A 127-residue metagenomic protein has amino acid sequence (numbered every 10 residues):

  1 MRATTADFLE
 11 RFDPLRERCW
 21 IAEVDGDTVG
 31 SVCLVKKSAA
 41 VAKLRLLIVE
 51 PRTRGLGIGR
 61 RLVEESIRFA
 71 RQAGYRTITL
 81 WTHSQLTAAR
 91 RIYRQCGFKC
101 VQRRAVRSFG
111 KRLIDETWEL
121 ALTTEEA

Functional and structural regions predicted by a protein language model:
M1-L46, E50-R52, V63-E65, F69 (+2 more regions): Acetyl-CoA-dependent GNAT
T53, G57: Glycine-rich phosphate-binding loop
R76-T79, H83-A127: C-terminal "cap" of GNAT-fold acetyltransferases
